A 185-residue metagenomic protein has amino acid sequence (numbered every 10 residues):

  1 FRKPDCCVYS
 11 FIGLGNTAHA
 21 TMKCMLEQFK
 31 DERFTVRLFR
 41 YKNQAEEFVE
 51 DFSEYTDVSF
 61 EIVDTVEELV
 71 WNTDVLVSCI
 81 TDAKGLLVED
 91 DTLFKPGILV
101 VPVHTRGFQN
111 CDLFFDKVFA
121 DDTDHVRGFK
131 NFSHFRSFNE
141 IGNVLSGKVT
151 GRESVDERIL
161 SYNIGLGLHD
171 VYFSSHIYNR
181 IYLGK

Functional and structural regions predicted by a protein language model:
F1-L26, F39-K42: Glycine-rich adenosine-cofactor-binding loop
R2-P4, F29-K30, E68-V70, D91-F94 (+2 more regions): Solvent-exposed alpha-helices and their adjacent loops that cap or buttress functional pockets in soluble metabolic
D5-C6, D31-T35, P96-G97, F115 (+1 more regions): A general structural motif
S10, T35-R37, E61: A structural signal for isolated positions on well-ordered beta-strands in alpha/beta enzyme cores
K23-E27, E50, N179, L183: Short, well-ordered alpha-helices that flank and scaffold nucleotide-derived cofactor binding pockets
E27-S53: NAD(P)-binding Rossmann-fold cofactor-contacting core
V58-F132: Rossmann-like adenosine-cofactor binding region
G107, C111-K185: Adenosine-phosphate binding glycine-rich loop
